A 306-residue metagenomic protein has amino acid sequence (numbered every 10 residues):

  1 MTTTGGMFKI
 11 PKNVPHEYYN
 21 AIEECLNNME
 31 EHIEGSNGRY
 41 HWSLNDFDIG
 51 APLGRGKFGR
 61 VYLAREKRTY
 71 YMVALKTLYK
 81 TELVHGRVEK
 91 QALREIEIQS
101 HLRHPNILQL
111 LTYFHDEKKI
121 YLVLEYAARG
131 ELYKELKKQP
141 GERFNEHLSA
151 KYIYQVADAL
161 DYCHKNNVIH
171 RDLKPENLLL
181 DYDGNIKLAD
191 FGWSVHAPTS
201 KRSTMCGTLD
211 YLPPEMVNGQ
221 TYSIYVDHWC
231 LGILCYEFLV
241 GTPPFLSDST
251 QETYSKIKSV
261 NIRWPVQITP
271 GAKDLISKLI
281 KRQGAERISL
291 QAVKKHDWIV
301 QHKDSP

Functional and structural regions predicted by a protein language model:
M1-H41: Intrinsically disordered, low-complexity regulatory segments that flank or precede the catalytic domain of eukaryotic
R60: Conserved N-lobe ATP-binding subsite of Hanks-type protein kinase domains, especially the beta3 VAIK lysine
T77-L102: Conserved N-lobe beta3->alphaC-helix segment of eukaryotic protein kinase catalytic domains
Y113: Activation-segment/catalytic-loop signature of the eukaryotic protein kinase fold
K118-E131, E135: Conserved short submotifs of the Hanks-type protein kinase catalytic core that shape the nucleotide-binding pocket
Y152-I153: Activation segment signature within eukaryotic-like protein kinase domains
